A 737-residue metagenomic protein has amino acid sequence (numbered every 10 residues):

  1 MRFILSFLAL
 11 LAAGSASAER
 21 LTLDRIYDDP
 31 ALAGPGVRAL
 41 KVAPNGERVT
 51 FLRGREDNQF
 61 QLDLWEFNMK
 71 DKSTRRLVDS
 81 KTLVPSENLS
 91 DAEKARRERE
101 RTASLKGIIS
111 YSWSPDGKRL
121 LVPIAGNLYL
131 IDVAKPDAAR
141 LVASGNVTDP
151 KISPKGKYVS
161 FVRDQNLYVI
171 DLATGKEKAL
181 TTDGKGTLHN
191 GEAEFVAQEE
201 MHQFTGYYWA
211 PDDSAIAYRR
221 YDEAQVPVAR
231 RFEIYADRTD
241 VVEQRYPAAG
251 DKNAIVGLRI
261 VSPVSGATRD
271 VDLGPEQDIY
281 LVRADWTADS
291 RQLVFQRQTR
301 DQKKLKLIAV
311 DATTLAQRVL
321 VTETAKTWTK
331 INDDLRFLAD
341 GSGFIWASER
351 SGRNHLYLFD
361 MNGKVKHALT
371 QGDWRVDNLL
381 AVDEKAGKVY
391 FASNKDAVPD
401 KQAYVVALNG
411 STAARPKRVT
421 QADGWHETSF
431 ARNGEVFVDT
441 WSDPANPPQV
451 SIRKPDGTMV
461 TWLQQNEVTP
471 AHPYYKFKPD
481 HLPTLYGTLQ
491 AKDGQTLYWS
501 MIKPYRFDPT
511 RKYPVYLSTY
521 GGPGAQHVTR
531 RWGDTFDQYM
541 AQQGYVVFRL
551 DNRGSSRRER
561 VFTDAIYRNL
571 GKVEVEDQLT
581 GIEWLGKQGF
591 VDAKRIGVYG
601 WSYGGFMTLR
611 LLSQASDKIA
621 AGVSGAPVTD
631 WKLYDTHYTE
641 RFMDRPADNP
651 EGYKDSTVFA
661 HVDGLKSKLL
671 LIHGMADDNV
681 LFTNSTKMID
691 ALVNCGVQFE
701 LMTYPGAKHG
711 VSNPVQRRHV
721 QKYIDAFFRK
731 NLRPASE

Functional and structural regions predicted by a protein language model:
M1-I4: Positively charged n-region of N-terminal signal peptides that target proteins for export
S6-L10, S17-P448, I452-R453, T469 (+1 more regions): Beta-propeller folds
I26, A39, F204, P227-V228 (+4 more regions): Serine-hydrolase catalytic core recognition
